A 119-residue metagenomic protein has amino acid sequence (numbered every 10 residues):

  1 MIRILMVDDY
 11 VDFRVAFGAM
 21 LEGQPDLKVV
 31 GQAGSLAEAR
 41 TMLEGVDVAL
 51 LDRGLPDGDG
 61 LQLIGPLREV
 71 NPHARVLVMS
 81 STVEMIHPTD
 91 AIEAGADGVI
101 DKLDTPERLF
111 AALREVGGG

Functional and structural regions predicted by a protein language model:
D9, M79-V83, K102-L103: Conserved active-site segment of CheY-like receiver
Q32-V48: Acidic, metal-coordinating helix/loop segments flanking the phosphotransfer/catalytic sites of two-component signaling
S35, D59-Q62: Acidic catalytic/metal-coordinating carboxylates
D52-G54, S80: Active-site residues of response regulator receiver
P56, E84: The feature encodes the CheY-like receiver
L61-H73: Short amphipathic alpha-helix used as the core "switch/output" element in two-component signaling
I86, D104-G117: C-terminal output helix
